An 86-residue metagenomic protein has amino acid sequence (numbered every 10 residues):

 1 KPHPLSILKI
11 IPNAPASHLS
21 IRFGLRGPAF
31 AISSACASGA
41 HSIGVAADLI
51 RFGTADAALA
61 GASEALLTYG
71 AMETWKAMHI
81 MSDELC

Functional and structural regions predicted by a protein language model:
K1-C86: Acyl-thioester C-C bond-transforming condensing/cleaving domain
